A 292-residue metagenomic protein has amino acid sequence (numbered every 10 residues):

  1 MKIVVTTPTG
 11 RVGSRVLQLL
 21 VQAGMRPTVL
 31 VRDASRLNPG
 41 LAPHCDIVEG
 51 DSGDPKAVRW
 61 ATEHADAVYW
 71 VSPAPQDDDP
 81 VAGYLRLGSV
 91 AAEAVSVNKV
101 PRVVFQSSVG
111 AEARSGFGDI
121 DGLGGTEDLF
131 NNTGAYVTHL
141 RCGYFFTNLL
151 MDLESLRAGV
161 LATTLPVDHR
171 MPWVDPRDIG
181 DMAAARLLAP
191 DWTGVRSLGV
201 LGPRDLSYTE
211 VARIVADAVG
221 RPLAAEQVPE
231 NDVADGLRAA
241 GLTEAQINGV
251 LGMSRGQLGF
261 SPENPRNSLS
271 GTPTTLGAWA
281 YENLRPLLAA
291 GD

Functional and structural regions predicted by a protein language model:
M1-A42, G53-K56, A74-G83, E93-R102 (+2 more regions): Oxidoreductase cofactor-interface core, primarily capturing Rossmann-like NAD(P)-dependent enzymes
A42-D66: Conserved Rossmann-fold cofactor-binding substructure of NAD(P)-dependent oxidoreductases
V48, A224-E226: General small-molecule cofactor/ligand-binding pocket signal
D66-A67, R102: Structural motif
E230-D292: A hydrophobic C-terminal alpha-helical subdomain
